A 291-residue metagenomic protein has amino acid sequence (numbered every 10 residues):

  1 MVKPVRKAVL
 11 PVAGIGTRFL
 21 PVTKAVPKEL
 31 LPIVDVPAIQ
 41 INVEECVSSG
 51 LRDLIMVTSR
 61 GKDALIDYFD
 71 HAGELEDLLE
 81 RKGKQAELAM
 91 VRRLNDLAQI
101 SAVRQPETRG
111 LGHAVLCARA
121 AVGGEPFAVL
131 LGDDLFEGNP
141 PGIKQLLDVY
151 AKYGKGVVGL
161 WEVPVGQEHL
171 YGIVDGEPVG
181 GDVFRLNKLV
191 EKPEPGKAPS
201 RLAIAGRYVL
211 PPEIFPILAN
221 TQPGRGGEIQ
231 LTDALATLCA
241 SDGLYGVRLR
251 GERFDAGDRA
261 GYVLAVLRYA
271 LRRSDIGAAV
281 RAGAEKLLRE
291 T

Functional and structural regions predicted by a protein language model:
V2-A8, A278-E285: Positively charged, low-complexity intrinsically disordered leader regions
V2-K84, P141-Q145: N-terminal glycine-rich phosphate-binding loop and ensuing alpha1 helix
K7, R52-L54, Q99, P126 (+3 more regions): Residues at the starts of beta-strands that form the adenosine-phosphate
G14, R60, D134, P141 (+2 more regions): Alpha-helix/helix-capping structural signal
L75-E80, Q85-G176, P212, A219-T221: Conserved beta-loop-beta/alpha segment of the NTase-like Rossmann-fold superfamily that binds/positions NTPs
A128, L147-A151, P178-A282: Catalytic-core segments of class I nucleotidyltransferases/pyrophosphorylases that form NMP-activated intermediates
